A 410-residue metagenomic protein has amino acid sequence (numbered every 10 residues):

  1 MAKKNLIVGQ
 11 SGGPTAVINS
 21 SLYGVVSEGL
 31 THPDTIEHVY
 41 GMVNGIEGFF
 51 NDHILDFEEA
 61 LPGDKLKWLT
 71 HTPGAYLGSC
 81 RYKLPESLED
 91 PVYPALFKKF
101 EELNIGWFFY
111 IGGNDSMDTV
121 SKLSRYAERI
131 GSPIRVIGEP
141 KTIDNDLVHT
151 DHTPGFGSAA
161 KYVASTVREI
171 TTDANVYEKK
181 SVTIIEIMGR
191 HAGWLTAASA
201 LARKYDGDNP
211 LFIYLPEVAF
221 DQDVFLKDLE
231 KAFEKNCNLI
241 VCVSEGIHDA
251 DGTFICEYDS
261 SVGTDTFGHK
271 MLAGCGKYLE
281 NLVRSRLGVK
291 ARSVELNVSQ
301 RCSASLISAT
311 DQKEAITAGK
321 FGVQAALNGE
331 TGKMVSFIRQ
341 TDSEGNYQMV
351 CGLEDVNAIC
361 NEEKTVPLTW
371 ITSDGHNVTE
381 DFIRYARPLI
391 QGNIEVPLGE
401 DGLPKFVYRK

Functional and structural regions predicted by a protein language model:
A2-G9, L69-Y82, K141-D151, E178-S181 (+1 more regions): Gly-rich Lys/Arg/Thr-decorated short loops/hinges at beta-loop-alpha junctions or inter-strand turns that position
A2-I54: N-terminal phosphate-binding or glycine-rich loops at protein starts, especially the Walker A/P-loop of NTPases
T15-V25, F49-F50, P85, Y93-P94 (+6 more regions): Short glycine/serine/threonine-rich phosphate/pyrophosphate-binding segments that cradle anionic phosphate groups
V43-E47, K141-N145, I187-A192, P216-Q222 (+3 more regions): Glycine-rich beta-alpha junction loops
D52-G106, D115, P154-F156, R168: Glycine-rich oxoanion-binding loops at beta->alpha junctions
K99, W107-G112, D118-P133, T153-R292: Accessory alpha-helical/coil subdomains and C-terminal extensions that flank or cap enzyme catalytic cores
C256-K410: C-terminal non-catalytic interaction/assembly regions of soluble proteins
